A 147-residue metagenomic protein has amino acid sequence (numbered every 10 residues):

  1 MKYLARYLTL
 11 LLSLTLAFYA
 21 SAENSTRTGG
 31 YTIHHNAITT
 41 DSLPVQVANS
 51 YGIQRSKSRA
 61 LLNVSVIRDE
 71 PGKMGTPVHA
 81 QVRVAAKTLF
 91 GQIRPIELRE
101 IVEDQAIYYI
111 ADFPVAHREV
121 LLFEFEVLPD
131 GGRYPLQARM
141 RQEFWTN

Functional and structural regions predicted by a protein language model:
A5-A17: Bacterial N-terminal signal peptides
A17-E23: N-terminal signal peptide c-region/cleavage motif recognized by signal peptidases
E23-L61, F144: Beta-strand-rich domain onsets/edges
R59, H79, R118-L122: Extracellular Ig-like/FN3 beta-sandwich strand-entry sites
L62-Q105: Mid-chain, structured segments of secreted extracytoplasmic proteins
R99-E124: Short, solvent-exposed, Trp/other aromatic-anchored flexible loops in extracytoplasmic proteins
L128-L136: Short acidic/polar inter-strand loop motif in beta-rich domains
R141-N147: Short beta-strand edge segments in extracellular beta-sheet folds
